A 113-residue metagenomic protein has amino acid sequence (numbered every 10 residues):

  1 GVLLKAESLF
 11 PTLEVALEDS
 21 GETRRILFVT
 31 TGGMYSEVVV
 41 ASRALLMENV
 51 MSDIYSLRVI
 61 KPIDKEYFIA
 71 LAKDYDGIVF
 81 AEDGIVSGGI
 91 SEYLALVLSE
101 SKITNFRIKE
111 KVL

Functional and structural regions predicted by a protein language model:
G1-L113: Thiamine diphosphate
